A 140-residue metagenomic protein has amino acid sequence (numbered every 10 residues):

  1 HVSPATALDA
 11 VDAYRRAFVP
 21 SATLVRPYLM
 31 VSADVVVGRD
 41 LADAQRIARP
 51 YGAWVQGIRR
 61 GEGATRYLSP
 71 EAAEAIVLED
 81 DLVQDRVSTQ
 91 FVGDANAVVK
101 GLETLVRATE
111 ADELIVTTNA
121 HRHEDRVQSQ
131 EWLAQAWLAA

Functional and structural regions predicted by a protein language model:
H1-V2, A33, T118: Short secondary-structure boundary segments
S3, V87, D94, R122 (+1 more regions): Residue-level preference for long, well-ordered alpha-helices that form the structural scaffold of enzyme catalytic
A5-D112, L138-A140: An alpha-helical appendage that flanks or caps ligand/catalytic pockets
V106-A140: Generic C-terminus detector
